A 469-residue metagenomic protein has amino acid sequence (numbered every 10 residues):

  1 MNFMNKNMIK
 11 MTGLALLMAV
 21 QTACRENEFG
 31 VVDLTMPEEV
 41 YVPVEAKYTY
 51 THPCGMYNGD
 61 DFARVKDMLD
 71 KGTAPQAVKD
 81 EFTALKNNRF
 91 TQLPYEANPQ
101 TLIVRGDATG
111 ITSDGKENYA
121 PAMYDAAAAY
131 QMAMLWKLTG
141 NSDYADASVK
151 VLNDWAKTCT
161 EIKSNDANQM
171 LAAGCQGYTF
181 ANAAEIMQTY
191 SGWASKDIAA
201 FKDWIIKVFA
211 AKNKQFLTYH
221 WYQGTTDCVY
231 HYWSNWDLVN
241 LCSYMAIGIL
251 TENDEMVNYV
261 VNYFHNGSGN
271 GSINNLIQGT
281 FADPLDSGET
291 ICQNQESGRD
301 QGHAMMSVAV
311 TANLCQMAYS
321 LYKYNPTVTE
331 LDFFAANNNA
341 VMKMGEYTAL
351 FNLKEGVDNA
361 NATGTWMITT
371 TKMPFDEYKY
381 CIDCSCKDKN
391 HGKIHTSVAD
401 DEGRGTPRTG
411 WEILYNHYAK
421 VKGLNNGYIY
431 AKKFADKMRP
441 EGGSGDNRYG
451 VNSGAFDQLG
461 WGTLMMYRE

Functional and structural regions predicted by a protein language model:
N2-T12: Bacterial N-terminal signal peptides that target proteins for export
V20-A23: C-terminal motif of bacterial Sec signal peptides marking the signal peptidase cleavage site
N27-T226, Y230, L238, C242 (+3 more regions): Extracellular glycan-targeting catalytic surfaces
D254: Active-site neighborhood of glycoside hydrolase catalytic domains
N266-N270: Solenoid-like repeat scaffolds
